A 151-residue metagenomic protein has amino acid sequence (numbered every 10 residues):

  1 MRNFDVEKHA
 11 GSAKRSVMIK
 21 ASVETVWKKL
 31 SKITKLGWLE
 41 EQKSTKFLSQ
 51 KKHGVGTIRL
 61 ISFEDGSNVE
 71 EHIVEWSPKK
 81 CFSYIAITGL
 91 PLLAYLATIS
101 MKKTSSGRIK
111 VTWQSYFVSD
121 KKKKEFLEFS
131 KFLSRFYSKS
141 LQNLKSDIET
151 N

Functional and structural regions predicted by a protein language model:
M1-D5, T57-L60, A86-I87, I99: Short, P/G- and charge-enriched loop/turn segments at secondary-structure junctions
M1-K51: Hydrophobic ligand-binding cavity/cleft-lining segments
A13-R15, T57-R59, E71, A97 (+1 more regions): Hydrophobic residues positioned within well-ordered beta-strands of beta-sheet architectures
V23, R59, V69-E70, V111-T112 (+2 more regions): C-terminal and inter-domain tail/linker signature
T25-L30, L36, R59, I73 (+3 more regions): Hydrophobic pocket/interface hotspot
G37, F63-R108, Y116-V118: Hydrophobic-ligand binding "helix-grip"
E41-K43, K52-V55, K79-I85: Short Pro/Gly-enriched beta-strand edge/turn motifs at strand-loop
K110, Y116-N151: A conserved amphipathic terminal alpha-helix motif
